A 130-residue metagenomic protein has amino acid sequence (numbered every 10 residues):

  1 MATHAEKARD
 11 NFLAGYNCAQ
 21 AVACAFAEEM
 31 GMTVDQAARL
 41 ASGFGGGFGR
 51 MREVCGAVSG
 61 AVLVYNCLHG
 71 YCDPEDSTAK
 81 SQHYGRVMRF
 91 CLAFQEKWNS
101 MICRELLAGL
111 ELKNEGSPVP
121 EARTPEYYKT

Functional and structural regions predicted by a protein language model:
M1-H4, G31-G49: Short, hydrophobic/aliphatic alpha-helical segments
M1-L13: Polybasic, low-complexity association/targeting segments
L13-A41: Helix-rich "cap/lid" substructures immediately adjacent to catalytic or cofactor-binding pockets
C18, C55, C103: Short cysteine clusters
E29-R39, C67-R86: Phosphate-handling active-site elements
F44-L63: Glycine/serine-rich anion-binding loops at beta->alpha junctions that coordinate negatively charged ligand groups
H83-T130: C-terminal binding/interaction regions
